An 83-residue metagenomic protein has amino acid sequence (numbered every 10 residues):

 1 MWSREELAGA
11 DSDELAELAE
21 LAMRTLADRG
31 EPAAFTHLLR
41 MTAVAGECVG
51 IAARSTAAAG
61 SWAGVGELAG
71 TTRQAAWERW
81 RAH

Functional and structural regions predicted by a protein language model:
M1-A27: General nucleic-acid-binding
A27-I51: Short, Lys/Arg-enriched anionic-surface-contact patches
V49, A69, W80-R81: DNA major-groove recognition helix of helix-turn-helix
R54-T56: Short alpha-helical segment immediately N-terminal to, or the first helix within, an HTH/HTH-like DNA-binding domain
A59-S61: Residue-level signal for the short linker/turn that defines the boundary of a DNA-recognition helix
V65-G66: The alpha-helix within a helix-turn-helix
Q74: Key DNA-contact positions within bacterial/archaeal DNA-binding proteins
